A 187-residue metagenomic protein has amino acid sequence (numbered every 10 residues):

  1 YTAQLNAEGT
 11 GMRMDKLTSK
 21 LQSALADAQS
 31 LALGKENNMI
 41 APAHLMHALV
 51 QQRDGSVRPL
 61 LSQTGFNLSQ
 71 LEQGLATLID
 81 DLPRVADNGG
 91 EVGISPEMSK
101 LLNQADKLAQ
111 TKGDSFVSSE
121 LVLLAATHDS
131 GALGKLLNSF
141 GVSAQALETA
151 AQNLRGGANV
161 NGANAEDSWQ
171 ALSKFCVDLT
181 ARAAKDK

Functional and structural regions predicted by a protein language model:
Y1-K187: Histone-fold recognition with a strong bias for associated Lys/Arg-rich disordered tails
